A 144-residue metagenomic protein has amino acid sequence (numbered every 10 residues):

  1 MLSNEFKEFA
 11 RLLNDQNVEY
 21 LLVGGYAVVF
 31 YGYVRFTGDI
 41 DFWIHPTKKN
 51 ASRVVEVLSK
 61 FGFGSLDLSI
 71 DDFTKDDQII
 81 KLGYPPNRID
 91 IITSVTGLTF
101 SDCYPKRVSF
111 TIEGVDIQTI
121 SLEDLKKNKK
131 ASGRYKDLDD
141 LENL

Functional and structural regions predicted by a protein language model:
M1-L144: Compositionally biased terminal segments of proteins
